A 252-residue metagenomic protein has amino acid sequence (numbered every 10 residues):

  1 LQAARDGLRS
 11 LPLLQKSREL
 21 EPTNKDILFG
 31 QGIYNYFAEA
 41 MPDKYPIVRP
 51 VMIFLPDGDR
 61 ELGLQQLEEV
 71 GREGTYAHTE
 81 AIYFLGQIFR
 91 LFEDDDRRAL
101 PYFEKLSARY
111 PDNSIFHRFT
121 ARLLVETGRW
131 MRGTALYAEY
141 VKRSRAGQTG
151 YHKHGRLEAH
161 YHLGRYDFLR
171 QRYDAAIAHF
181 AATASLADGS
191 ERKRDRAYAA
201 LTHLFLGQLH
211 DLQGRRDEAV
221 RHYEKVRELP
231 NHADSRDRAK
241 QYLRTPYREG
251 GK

Functional and structural regions predicted by a protein language model:
L1-T23, F29-Y76, E80-L91, R145: Short coil/linker segments at helix-helix boundaries
Q2, D6, T23, D59 (+6 more regions): Structural signature of alpha-solenoid helical repeat junctions
P12-Q15, E19, G71-R72, E104 (+4 more regions): Amphipathic alpha-helical segments of tetratricopeptide repeats
G30, F84, F119, G155 (+3 more regions): "A position-specific structural signal for the A-helix of alpha-solenoid helical repeats
N35, I88-R90, L124, H160 (+4 more regions): Residue at a conserved register position within TPR or TPR-like alpha-solenoid repeats
A38, D57, F92-E93, T127 (+3 more regions): Structural motif corresponding to the intra-repeat A-B loop/turn of tetratricopeptide repeats
